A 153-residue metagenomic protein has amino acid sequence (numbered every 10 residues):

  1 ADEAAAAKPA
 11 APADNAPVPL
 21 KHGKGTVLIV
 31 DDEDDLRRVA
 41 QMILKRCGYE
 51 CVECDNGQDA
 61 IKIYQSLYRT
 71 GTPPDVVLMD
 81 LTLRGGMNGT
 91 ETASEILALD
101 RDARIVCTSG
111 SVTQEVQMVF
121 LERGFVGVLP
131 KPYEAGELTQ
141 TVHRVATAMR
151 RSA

Functional and structural regions predicted by a protein language model:
A1-L28, Q65-R69, V119: Disordered, acidic interdomain junction associated with two-component signaling
D2-P9, H143-A153: The C-terminal output helix
V30-E33, C54, V77, T108: Conserved sequence signature across two-component system core domains
R38-R46: Charged docking surfaces used in two-component/phosphorelay signaling
G48-I63, L129, T141: Short hydrophobic/Thr-rich beta-strand motif most characteristic of the beta2 strand and flanking loop of CheY-like
D55, R84-M87: Hydrophobic residue at a beta-alpha junction that N-caps the helix immediately following a catalytic beta-strand/loop
D80-T82: Active-site residues of response regulator receiver
M87-L99, R104-P130, G136, Q140: Alpha4 helix (beta4-alpha4-beta5 surface) of REC/receiver domains from two-component response regulators
